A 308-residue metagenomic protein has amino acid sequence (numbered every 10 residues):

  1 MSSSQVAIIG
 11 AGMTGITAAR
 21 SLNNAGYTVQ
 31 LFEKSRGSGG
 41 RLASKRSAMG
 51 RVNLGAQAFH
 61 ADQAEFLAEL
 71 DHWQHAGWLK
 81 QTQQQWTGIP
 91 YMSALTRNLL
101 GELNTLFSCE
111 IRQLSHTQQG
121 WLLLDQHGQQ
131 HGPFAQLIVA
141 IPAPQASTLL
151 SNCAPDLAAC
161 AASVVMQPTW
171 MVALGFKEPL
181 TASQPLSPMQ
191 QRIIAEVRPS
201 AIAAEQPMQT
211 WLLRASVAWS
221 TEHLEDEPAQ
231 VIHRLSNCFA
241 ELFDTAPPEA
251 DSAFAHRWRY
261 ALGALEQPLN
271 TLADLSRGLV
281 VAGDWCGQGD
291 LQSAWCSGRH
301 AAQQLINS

Functional and structural regions predicted by a protein language model:
S4-L31, A302, I306: N-terminal Rossmann-like FAD-binding beta1-loop-alpha1 element of flavoenzymes
N23-S47: Glycine-rich FAD pyrophosphate-binding loop
G39, H131-Q184, T245-P248: Central helical "cap/lid" subdomain
A58-E65, L79-L100, E225-V231: Short beta-strand to alpha-helix junction loop
F107-L122: A conserved short coil-to-beta-strand element within the FAD-binding core of flavoproteins
A173-H223, Q230, R234-F243: Active-site substrate-recognition segment that forms the wall of the catalytic cavity or substrate channel
H233, A240-R277: Flavin (FAD/FMN) cofactor-binding core of flavoprotein oxidoreductases
N270-A301: Short FAD-binding loop at a beta-strand-to-alpha-helix junction that anchors the flavin cofactor in diverse
